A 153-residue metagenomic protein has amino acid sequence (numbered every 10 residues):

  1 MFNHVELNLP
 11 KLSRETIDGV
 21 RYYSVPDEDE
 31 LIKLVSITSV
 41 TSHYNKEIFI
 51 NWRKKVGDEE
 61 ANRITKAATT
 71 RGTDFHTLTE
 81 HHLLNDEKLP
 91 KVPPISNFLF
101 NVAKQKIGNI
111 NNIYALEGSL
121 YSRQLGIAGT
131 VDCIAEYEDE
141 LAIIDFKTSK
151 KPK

Functional and structural regions predicted by a protein language model:
M1-A128: Metal-dependent nuclease catalytic cores that hydrolyze phosphodiester bonds in DNA/RNA, characterized by
Y114-K153: Mg2+/Mn2+-dependent nuclease catalytic core
